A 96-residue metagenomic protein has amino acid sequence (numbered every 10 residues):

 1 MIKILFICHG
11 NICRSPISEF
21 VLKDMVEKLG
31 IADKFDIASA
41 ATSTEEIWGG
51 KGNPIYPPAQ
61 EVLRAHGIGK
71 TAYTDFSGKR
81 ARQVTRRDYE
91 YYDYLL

Functional and structural regions predicted by a protein language model:
M1-L95: Short polar/charged helix/loop
